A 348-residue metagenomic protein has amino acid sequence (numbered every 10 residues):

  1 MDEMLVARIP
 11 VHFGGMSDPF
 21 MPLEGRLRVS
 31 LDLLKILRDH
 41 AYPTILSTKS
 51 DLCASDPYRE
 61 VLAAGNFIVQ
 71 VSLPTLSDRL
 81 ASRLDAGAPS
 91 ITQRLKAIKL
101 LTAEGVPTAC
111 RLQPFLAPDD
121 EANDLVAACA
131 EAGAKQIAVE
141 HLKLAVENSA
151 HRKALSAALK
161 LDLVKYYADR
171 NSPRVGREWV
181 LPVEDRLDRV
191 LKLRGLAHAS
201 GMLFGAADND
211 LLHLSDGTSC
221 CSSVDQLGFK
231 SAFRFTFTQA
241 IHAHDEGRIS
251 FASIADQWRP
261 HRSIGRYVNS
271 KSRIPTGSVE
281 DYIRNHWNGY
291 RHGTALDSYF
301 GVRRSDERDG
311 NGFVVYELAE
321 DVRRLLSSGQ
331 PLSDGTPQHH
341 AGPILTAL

Functional and structural regions predicted by a protein language model:
D2-R189: Conserved AdoMet/S-adenosylmethionine-binding subsite of the radical SAM
V126-L348: Auxiliary Fe-S-binding modules of radical SAM enzymes
